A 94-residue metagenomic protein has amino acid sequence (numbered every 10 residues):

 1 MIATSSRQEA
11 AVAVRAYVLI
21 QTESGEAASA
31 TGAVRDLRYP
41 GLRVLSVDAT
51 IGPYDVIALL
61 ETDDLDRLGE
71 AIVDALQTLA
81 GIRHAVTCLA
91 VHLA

Functional and structural regions predicted by a protein language model:
M1-A94: A compositional/biophysical signature of low hydrophobicity enriched in polar/charged and small residues
